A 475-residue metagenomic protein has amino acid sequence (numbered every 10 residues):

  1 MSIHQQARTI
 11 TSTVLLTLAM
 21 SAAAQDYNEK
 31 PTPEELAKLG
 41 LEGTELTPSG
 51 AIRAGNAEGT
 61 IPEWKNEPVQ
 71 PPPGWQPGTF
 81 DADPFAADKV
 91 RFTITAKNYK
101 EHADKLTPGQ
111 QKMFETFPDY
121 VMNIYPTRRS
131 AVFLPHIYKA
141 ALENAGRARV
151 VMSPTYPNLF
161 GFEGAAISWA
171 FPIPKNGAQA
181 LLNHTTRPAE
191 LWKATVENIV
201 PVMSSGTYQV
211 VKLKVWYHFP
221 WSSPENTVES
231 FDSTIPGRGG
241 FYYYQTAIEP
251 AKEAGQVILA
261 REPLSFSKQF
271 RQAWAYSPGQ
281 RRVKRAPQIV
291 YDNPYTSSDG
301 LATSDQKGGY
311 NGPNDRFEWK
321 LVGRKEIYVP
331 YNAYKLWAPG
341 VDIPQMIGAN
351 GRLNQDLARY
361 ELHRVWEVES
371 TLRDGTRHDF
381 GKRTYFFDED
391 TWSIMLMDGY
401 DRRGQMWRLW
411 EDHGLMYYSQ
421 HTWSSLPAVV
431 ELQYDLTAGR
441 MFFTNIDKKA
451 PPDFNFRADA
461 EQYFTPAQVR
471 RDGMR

Functional and structural regions predicted by a protein language model:
S2-T11: Bacterial N-terminal signal peptides that target proteins for export
I10-L18: Sec-dependent N-terminal signal peptides
A19-A23: N-terminal signal peptide c-region/cleavage motif recognized by signal peptidases
Y27-N28, P33-E67, I94, T107 (+2 more regions): Gly/Pro-enriched, hydrophobic low-complexity segments that function as extracytoplasmic propeptides/linkers
T32-F270, S277: Solvent-exposed N-terminal domain segments of exported/luminal and surface proteins
K89-M113, Y310-G312, R316-Q345, T444-Q462: Charged interaction patches that mediate protein-protein contacts
E197-S204, Y208-E253, K307-Y385, M395: Extended beta-strand-rich segments in extracellular/periplasmic secretory proteins, especially within noncatalytic
F456-R475: Gram-negative outer-membrane assembly/targeting C-terminal domains
